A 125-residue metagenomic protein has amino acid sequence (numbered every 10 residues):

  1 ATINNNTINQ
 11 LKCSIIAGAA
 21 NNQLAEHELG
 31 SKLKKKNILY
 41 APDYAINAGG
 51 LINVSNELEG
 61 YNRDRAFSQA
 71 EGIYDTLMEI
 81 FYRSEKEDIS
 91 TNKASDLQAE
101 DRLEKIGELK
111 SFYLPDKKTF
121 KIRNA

Functional and structural regions predicted by a protein language model:
A1-I16, E28: Rossmann-fold NAD(P) dinucleotide-binding segment
S14-A125: Adenosine-phosphate binding glycine-rich loop
